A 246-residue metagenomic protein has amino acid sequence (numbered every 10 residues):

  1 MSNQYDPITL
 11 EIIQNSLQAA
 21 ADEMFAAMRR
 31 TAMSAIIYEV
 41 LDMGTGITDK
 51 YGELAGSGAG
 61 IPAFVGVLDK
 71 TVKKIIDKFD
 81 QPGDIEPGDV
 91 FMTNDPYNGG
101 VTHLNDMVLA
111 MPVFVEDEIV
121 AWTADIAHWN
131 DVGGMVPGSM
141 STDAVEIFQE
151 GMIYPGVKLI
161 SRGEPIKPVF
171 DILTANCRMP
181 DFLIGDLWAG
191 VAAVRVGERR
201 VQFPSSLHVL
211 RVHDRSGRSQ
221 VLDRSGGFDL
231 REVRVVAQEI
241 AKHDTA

Functional and structural regions predicted by a protein language model:
S2-E118, W122, I126-N130, R215: Long, structured ligand/cofactor-binding scaffold of large enzymes
Q4, I8-N15, A59, R178-D181 (+3 more regions): Generic amphipathic alpha-helical segments used as scaffolds and interaction surfaces in large, multi-domain proteins
D22, A26, R30-M33, R178-F182 (+2 more regions): Intrinsically disordered or highly flexible coil/loop and linker segments, enriched in small and charged/polar residues
I75-D77, M140-D143, E239: Juxtamembrane/interface motifs at transmembrane-helix termini
F114-Q202: Mobile "lid/hinge" segments at catalytic clefts and subdomain interfaces of large enzymes
R199-S206, R211, R215, R231 (+1 more regions): Accessory "access/gating" subregions that flank catalytic or transport cores
S205, S216-S219, S225, R234-A237 (+2 more regions): Short linear motifs in low-complexity or flexible loops
